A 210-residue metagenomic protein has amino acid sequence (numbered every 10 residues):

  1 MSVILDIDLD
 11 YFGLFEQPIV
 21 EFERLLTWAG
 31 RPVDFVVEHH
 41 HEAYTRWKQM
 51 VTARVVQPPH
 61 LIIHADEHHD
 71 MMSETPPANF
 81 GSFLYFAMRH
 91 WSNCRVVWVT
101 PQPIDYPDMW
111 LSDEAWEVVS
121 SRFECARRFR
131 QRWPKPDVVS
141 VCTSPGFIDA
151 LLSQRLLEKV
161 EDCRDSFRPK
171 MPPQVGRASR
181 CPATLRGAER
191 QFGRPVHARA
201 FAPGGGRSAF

Functional and structural regions predicted by a protein language model:
M1-F210: Conserved alpha-helical scaffold segments that buttress catalytic/binding sites
